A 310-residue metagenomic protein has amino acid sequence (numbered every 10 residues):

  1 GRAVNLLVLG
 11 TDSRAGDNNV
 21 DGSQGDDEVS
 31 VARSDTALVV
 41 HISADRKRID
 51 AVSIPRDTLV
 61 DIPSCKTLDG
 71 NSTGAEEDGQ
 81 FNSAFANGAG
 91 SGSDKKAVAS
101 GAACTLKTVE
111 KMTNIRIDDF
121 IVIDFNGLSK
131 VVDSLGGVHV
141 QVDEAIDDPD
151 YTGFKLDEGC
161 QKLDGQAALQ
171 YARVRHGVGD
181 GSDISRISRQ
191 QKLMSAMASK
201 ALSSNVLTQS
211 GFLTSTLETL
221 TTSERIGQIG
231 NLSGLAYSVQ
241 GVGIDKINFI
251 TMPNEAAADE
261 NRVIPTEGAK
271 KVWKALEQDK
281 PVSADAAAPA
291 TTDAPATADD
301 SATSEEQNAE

Functional and structural regions predicted by a protein language model:
G1-E310: Non-catalytic, solvent-exposed segments at the cell envelope interface
